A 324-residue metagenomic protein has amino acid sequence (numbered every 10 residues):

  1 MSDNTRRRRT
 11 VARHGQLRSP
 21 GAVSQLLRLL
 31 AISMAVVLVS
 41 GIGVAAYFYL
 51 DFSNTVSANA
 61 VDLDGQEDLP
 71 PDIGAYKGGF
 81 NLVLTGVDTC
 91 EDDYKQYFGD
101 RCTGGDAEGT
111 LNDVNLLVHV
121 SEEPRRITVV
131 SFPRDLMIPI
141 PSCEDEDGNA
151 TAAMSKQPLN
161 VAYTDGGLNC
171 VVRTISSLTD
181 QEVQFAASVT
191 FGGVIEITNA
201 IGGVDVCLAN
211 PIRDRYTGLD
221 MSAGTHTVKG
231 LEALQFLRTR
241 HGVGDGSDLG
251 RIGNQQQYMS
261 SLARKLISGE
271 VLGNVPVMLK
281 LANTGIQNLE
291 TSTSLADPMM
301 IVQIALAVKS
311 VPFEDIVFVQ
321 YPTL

Functional and structural regions predicted by a protein language model:
S2-L324: Non-catalytic, solvent-exposed segments at the cell envelope interface
